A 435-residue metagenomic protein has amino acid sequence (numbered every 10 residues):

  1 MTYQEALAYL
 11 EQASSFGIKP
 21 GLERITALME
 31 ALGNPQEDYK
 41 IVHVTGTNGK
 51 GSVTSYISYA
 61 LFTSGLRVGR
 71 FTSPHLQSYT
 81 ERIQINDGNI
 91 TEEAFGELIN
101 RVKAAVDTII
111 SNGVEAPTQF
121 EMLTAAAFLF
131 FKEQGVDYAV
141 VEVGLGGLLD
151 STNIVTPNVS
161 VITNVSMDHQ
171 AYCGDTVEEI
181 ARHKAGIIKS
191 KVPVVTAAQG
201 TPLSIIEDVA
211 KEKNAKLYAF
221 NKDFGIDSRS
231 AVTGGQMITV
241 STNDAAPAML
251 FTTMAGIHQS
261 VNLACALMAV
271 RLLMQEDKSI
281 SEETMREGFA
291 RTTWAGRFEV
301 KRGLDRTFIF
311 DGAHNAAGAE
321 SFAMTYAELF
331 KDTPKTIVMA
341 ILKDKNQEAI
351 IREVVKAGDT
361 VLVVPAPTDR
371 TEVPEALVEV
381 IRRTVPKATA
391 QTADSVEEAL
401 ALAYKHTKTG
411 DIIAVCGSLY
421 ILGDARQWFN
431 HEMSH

Functional and structural regions predicted by a protein language model:
M1-N48, S52-R67, L76-S78, G135 (+3 more regions): N-terminal leader/targeting and accessory segments in enzymes
L22, M29-E37, T63-V155, A171 (+1 more regions): ATP-dependent carboxylate-amine ligase catalytic core
I57, L148-N158, R426-F429: Short Gly/Thr/Asp-enriched flexible loops that form oxyanion-binding sites at enzyme active sites
T72, A197-A198, K211-A231, T252-I257 (+6 more regions): Beta-strand->loop->alpha-helix junctions that form or flank phosphate-binding loops in nucleotide-handling enzymes
I109-I110, E115, Q134-E142, P157-M249 (+2 more regions): Acidic, Mg2+-coordinating active-site environments of NTP-dependent enzymes
Y138-V143, D150-V161, V165-H169, T176-E179 (+1 more regions): Nucleotide phosphate-binding/pyrophosphate-handling subdomain across enzymes that bind or process nucleotide phosphates
Q199-I205, N214-Y218, T307-F310, A316 (+1 more regions): C-terminal helical cap/extension that packs against the catalytic core of soluble nucleotide-cofactor enzymes
S418: Active-site-proximal loop/hinge segments that shape catalytic or ion-binding/gating pockets
